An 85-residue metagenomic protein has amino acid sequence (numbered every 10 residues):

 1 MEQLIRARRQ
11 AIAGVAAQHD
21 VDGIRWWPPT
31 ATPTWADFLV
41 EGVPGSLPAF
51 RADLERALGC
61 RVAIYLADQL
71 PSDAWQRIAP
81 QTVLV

Functional and structural regions predicted by a protein language model:
M1-P28, G42-V85: Catalytic core of pol beta-like nucleotidyltransferases
A31-A36: Conserved loop-to-beta-strand segment in the C-terminal subdomain of adenylate-forming
D37-E41: C-terminal lobe
